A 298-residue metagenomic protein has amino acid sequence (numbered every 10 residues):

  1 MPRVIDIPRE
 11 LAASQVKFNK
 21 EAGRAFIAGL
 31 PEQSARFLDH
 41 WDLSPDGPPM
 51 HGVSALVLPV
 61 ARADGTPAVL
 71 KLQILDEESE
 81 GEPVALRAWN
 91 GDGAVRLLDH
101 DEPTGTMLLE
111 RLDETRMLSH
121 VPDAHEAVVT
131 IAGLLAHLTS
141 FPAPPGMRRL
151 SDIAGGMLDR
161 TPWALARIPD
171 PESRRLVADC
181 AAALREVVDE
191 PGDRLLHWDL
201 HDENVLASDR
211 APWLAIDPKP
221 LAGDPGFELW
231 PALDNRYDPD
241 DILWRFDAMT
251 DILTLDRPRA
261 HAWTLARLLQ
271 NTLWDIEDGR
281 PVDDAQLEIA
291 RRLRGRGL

Functional and structural regions predicted by a protein language model:
M1-A94, S208-P212, R280, R292-L298: Conserved NTP-binding catalytic cores of kinases and kinase-like/nucleotidyltransferase enzymes across multiple kinase
P2-D6, A12, R116-R175, A222: A cross-family kinase active-site recognition segment
F18-K20, A164-E172, W244, N271-L298: ATP/Mg2+ or Mg2+-diphosphate-binding catalytic cores that bind nucleotide phosphates or diphosphates via glycine-rich
F26-L38, A143-H197, S208: An alpha-helical support segment within catalytic cores of ATP-dependent transferases
P31, V53, D64-L108, T115-L138 (+1 more regions): A conserved alpha-helical element in kinase catalytic cores
P49-M50, S54-R62, V69-L70, L97 (+1 more regions): Active-site acidic catalytic loop and adjacent metal/ATP-binding pocket of ATP-dependent phosphoryl transfer enzymes
A63, L75, G91, T106-A124 (+3 more regions): A glycine-centered beta->alpha junction motif in the catalytic cores of kinase/phosphotransferase enzymes
A207-R257, P281, I289: Active-site Asp-x-Gly
